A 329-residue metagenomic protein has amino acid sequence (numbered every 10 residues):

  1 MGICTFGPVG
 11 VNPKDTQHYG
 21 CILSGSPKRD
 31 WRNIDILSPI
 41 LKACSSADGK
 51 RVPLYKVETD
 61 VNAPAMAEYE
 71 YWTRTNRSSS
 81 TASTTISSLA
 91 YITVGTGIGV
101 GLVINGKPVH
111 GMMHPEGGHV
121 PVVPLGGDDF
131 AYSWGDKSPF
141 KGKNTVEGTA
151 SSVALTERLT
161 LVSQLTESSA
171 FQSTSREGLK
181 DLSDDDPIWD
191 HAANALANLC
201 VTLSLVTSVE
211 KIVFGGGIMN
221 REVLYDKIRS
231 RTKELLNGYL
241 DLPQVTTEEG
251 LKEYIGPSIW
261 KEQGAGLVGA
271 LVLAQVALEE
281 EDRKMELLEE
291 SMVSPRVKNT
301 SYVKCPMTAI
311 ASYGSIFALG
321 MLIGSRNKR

Functional and structural regions predicted by a protein language model:
M1-G2, P8-H18, S38-P53, E70-T85 (+1 more regions): ATP-binding/phosphotransfer module of carbohydrate and carboxylate kinases, centering on a glycine-rich
G2, K56, S88-T93, G99 (+1 more regions): Short glycine-aspartate micro-motif
K14-N33: A charged helix-plus-loop insertion that forms the helical arch/lid used to bind and gate nucleic-acid substrates
K28, M113-P115: Residue-level structural signal for beta-strand termini and adjacent loop
V57-V61: Short loop/edge segments at beta-strand edges and connector loops that shape dinucleotide/nucleotide cofactor-binding
N62, G97, M219: Catalytic metal-binding/acid-base residues of hydrolase active sites
A67-E68, G101-N105, V109-G111, V122-L125: Short beta-strand-to-turn element immediately C-terminal to the catalytic PLP-Schiff-base lysine in fold type I
Y91-K107, A270: Gly/Thr-rich phosphate-binding beta-strand-loop-beta motif of the actin/hexokinase/Hsp70
